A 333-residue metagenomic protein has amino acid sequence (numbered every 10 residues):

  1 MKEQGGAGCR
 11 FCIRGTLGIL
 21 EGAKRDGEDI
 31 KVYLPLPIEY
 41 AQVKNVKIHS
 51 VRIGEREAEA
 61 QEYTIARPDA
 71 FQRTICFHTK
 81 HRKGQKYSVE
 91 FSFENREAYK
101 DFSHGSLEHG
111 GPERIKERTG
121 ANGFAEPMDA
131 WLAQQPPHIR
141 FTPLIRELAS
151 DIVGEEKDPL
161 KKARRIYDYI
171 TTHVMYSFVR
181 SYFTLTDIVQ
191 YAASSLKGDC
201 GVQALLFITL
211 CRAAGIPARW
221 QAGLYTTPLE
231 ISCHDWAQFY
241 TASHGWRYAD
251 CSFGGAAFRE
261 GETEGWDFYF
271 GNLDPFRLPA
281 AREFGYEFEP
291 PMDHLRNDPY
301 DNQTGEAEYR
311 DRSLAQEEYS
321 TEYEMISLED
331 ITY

Functional and structural regions predicted by a protein language model:
M1-L107: Intrinsically disordered, low-complexity N-terminal segments that are enriched in acidic
I19-L20, F77, E155, L196 (+3 more regions): Generic recognition of flexible, low-complexity loop/linker segments
V32, I166, A237: Terminal peptide-recognition signature
R67-D69, C76, K83-Q190, S194: Acidic low-complexity segments
N95-E97, Y176-S177, K197-C200, Y225-P228 (+1 more regions): Solvent-exposed loop/turn segments at secondary-structure junctions within structured extracellular/periplasmic domains
P159-I166, L196-C211: Active-site nucleophilic cysteine motif
V202-M292: Hydrophobic/aromatic-rich core segments of domains that either
G271-Y333: Low-complexity, Gly/Ser/Thr/Pro-rich intrinsically disordered linker/tail segments
